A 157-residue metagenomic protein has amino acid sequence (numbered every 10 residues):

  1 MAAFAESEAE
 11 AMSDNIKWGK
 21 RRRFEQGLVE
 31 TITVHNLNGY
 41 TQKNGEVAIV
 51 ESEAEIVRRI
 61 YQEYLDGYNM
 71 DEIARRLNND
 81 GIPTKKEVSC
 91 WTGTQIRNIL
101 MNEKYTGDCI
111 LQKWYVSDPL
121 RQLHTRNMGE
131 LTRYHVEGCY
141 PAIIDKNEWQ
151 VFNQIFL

Functional and structural regions predicted by a protein language model:
A3-L157: Conserved catalytic breakage-reunion loop centered on the nucleophilic residue
